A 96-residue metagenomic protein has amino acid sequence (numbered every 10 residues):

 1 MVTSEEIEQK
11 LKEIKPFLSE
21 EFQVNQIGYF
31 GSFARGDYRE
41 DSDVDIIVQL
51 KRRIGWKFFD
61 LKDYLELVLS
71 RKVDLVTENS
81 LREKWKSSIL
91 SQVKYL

Functional and structural regions predicted by a protein language model:
M1-Q26, A34-E40, K51-L96: Catalytic core of pol beta-like nucleotidyltransferases
Y29: Conserved histidines in hydrophobic membrane contexts and catalytic metal-binding motifs
D45-V48: Short beta-strand->loop micro-motif that forms the acidic, two-metal-ion catalytic signature in nucleotide-processing
